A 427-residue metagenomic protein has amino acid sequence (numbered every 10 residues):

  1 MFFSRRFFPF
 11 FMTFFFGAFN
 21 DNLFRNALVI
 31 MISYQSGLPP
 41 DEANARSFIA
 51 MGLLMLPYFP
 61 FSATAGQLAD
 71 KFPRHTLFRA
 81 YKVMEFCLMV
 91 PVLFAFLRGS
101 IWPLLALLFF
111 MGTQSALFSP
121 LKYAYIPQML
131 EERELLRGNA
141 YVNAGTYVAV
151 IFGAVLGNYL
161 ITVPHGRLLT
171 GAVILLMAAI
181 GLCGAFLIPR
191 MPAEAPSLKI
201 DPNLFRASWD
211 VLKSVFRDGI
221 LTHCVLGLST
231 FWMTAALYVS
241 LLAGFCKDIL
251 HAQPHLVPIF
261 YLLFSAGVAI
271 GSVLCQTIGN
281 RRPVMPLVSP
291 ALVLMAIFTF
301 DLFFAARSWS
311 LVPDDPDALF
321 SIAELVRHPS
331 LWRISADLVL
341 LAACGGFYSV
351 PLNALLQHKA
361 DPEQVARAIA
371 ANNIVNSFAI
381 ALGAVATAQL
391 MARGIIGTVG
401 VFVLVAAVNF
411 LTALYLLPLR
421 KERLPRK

Functional and structural regions predicted by a protein language model:
M1-F8, M191-G227, I249, D315-R327: Juxtamembrane intracellular "pre-TM" segments in multi-pass secondary transporters
F8-R25, M51-L88, P103-T162, H223 (+6 more regions): Substrate-agnostic recognition of the 12-TM MFS/MFS-like secondary transporter fold
A27-L38, L93-R98, I151-I174, D248-I249 (+2 more regions): Transmembrane alpha-helix termini and helix-breaking/packing motifs in multi-pass membrane transporters
A27-Y58: Extracellular/periplasmic helix-loop-helix junction of adjacent transmembrane segments in MFS-like secondary
P40-F48, P254-L262, A370, F402: Small-residue hotspots at the loop-to-helix junctions and early N-terminal turns of transmembrane alpha-helices
V83-G99, V293-R327: C-terminal ends and interior cores of transmembrane alpha-helices in multi-pass membrane transporters/permeases
I101-L108, G112, R137-A195, G267 (+2 more regions): Hydrophobic alpha-helical transmembrane segments
A124, Q128, I174-I200, A306-S310 (+1 more regions): Helix-loop junctions on the cytosolic side of multi-pass membrane transporters, especially the intracellular loop
